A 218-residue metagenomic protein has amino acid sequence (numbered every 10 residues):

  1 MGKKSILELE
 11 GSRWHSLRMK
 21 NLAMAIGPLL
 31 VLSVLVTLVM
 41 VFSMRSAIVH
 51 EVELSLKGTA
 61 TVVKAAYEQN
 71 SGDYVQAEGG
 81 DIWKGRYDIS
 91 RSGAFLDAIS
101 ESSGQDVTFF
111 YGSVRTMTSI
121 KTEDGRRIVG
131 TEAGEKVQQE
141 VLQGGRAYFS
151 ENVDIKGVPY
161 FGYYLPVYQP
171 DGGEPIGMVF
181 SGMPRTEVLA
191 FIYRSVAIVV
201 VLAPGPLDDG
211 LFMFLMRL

Functional and structural regions predicted by a protein language model:
M1-G11: N-terminal Lys/Arg-rich, disordered targeting/topogenic segments
L9, F161-L189: Short, hydrophobic beta-strand elements of compact beta-sandwich sensory domains
L9, W14-R18, M183-L202: Membrane-interface helix-start motif
H15-S43, V199-R217: Extreme N-terminal signal-anchor transmembrane helix of membrane signaling/transducer proteins, especially in bacteria
M40-Y74, M183, F191: Membrane-proximal extracytoplasmic alpha-helices
G58-Q69, A94-M117, A147: Short N-terminal helix-loop-first-beta-strand/juxtamembrane motif that initiates sensory/input modules
S90-G104, T118-I155: Extracytoplasmic/periplasmic sensor domains and loops in membrane signaling proteins
R146-S150, G157-Y168: A short beta-strand signature within small-molecule sensing/ligand-binding domains used in signal transduction
